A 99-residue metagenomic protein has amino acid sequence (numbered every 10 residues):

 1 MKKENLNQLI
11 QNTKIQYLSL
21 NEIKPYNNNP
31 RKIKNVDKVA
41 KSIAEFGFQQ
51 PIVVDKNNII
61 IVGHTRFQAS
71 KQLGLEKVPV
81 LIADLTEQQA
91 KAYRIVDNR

Functional and structural regions predicted by a protein language model:
M1-R99: Short, charged/polar connector segments at secondary-structure boundaries
